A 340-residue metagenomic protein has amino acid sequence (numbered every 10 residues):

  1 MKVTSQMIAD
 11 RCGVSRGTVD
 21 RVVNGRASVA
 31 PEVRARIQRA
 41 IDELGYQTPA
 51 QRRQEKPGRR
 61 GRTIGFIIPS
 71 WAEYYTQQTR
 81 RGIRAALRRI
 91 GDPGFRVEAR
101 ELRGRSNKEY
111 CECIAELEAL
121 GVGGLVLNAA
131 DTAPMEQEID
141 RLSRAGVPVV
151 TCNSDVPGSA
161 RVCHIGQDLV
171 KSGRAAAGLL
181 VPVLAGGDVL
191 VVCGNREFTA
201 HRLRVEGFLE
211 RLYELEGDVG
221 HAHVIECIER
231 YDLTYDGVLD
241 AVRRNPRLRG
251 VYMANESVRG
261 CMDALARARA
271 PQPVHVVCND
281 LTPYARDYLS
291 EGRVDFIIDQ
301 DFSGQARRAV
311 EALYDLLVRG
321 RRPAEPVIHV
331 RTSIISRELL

Functional and structural regions predicted by a protein language model:
M1-Q54: N-terminal helix-turn-helix DNA-binding module of bacterial transcription factors
D42-Y74: N-terminal helix-turn-helix/winged-helix DNA-binding helices and compositionally similar short basic alpha-helical
G61-G104: N-terminal glycine-rich anion-binding loop in soluble enzyme alpha/beta folds
P69-T76, E98-E109, D131, S154 (+6 more regions): Hinge/beta->alpha junction and helix N-cap segments in small-molecule ligand-binding domains
R89-P93, A145, L212-V219, R244-P246 (+1 more regions): Short helix-capping segments at alpha-helix termini
G124-R141, F208, E226-Y284: Hydrophobic alpha-helical
T132-K171, T282-S290: Flexible loop/hinge segments that line or gate small-molecule binding clefts
L212, D301-L340: Hinge/cleft segment of the Venus flytrap/periplasmic-binding protein
